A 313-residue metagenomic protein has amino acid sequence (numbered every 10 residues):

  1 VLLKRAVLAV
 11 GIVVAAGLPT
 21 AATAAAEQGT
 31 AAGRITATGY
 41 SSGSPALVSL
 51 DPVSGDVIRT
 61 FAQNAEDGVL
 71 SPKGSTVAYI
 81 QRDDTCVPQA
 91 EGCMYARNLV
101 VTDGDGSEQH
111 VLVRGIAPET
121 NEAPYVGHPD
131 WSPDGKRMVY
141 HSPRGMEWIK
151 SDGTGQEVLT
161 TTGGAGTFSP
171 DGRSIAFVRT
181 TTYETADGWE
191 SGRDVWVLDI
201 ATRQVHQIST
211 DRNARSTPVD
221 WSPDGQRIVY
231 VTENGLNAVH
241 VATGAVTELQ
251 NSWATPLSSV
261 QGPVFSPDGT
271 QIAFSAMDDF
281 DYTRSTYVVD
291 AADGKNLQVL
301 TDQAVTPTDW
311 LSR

Functional and structural regions predicted by a protein language model:
V1-A26: Secretory targeting and sorting signals
I12, A22-R313: Sequence signature of WD/YWTD-type beta-propeller architectures
